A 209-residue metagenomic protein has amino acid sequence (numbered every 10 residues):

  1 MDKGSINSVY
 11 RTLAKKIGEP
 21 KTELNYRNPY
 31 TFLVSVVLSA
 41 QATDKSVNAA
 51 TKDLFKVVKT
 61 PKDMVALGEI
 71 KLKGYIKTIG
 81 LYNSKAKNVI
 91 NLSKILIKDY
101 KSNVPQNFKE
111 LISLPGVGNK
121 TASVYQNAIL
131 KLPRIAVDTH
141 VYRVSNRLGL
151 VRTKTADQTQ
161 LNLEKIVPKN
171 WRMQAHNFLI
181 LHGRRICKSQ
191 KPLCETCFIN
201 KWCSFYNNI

Functional and structural regions predicted by a protein language model:
D2-I209: Catalytic cores of DNA base-excision repair glycosylases
